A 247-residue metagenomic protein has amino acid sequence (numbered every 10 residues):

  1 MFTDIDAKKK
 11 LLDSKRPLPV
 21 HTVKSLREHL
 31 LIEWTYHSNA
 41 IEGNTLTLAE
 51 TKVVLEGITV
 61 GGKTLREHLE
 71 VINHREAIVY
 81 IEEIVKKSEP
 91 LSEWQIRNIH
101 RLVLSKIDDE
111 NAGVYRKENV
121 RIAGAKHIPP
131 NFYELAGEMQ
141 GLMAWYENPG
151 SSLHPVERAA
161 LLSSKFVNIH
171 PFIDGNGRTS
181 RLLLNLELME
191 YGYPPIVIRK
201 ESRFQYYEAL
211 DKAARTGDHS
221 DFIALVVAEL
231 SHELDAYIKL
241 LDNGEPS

Functional and structural regions predicted by a protein language model:
M1-D174, R178-S247: FIC/Doc superfamily catalytic core
